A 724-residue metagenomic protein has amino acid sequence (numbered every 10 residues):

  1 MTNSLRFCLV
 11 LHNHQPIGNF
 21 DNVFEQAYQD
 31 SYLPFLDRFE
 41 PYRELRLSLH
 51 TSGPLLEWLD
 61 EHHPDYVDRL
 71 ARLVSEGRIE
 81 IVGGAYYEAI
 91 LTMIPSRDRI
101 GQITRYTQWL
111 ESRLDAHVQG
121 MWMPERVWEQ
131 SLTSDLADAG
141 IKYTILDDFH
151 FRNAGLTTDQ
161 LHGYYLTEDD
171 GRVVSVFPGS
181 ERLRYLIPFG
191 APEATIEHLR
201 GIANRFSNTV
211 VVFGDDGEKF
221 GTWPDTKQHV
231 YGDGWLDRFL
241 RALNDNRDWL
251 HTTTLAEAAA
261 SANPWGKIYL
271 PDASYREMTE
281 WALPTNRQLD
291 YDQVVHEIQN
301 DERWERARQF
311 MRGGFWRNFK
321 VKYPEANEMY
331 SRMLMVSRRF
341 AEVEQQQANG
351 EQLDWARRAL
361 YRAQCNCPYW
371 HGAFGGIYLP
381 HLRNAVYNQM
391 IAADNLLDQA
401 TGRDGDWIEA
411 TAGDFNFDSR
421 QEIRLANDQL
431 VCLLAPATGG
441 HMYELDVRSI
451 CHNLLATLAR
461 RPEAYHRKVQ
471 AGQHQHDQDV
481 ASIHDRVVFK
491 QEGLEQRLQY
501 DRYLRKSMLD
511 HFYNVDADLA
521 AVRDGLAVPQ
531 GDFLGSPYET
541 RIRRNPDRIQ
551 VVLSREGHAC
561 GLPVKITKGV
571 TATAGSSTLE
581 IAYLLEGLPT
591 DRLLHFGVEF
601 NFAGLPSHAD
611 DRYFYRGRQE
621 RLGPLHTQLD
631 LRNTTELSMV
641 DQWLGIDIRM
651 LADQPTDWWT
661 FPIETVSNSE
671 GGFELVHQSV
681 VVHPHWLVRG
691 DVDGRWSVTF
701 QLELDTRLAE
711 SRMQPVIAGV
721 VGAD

Functional and structural regions predicted by a protein language model:
T2-L33, E40-Y42, Q160-V174, E181-R182 (+4 more regions): Active-site and substrate-binding clefts of carbohydrate-active enzymes
S4-R105, D115-M123, K142-D148, V212 (+1 more regions): Short, well-structured secondary-structure segments
E25-Q29, R97, G101, D428-R543 (+1 more regions): Acidic-aromatic substrate-binding/catalytic surfaces of carbohydrate-active enzymes
T104-D159, K219-F239: Catalytic domains of cell-wall/extracellular-matrix polysaccharide-remodeling enzymes, centered on de-N-acetylation
P124-D135, A139-V212, Q293: Active-site "lid/cap" and pocket-lining segments within catalytic core domains
A437-I450, T457-E463, V469, L562-I566 (+2 more regions): Acidic (Asp/Glu-rich), glycine- and aromatic
A527-T567, A574-A582, E586-P589, L637-D724: Beta-strand-rich recognition/accessory modules
D591-H595, N601-N668: Active-site/ligand-binding surface loops and adjacent short beta/alpha elements that line catalytic pockets across
